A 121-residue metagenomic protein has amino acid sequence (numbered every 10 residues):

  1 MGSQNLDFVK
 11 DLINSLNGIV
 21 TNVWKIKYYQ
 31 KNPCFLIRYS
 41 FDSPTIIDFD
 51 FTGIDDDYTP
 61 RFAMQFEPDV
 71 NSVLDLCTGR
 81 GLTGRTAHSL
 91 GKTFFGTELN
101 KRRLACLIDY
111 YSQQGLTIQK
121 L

Functional and structural regions predicted by a protein language model:
M1-G96, N100-R102: Core catalytic lobe of class I
G91, Y111-S112: Short secondary-structure boundary/capping segments
L107-I108: Conserved SAM-binding loop
S112-L121: S-adenosyl-L-methionine
